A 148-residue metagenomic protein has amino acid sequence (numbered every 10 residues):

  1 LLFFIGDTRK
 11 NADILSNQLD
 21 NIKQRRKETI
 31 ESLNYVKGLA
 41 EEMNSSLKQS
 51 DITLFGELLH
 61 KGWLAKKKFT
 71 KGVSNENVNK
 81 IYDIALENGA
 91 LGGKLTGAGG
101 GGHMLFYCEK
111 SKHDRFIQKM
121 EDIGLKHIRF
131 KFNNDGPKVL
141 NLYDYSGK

Functional and structural regions predicted by a protein language model:
L1-G93, L105-K148: C-terminal nucleotide
G101-H103: Glycine-rich active-site/cofactor-binding loop and its immediate structural neighborhood
